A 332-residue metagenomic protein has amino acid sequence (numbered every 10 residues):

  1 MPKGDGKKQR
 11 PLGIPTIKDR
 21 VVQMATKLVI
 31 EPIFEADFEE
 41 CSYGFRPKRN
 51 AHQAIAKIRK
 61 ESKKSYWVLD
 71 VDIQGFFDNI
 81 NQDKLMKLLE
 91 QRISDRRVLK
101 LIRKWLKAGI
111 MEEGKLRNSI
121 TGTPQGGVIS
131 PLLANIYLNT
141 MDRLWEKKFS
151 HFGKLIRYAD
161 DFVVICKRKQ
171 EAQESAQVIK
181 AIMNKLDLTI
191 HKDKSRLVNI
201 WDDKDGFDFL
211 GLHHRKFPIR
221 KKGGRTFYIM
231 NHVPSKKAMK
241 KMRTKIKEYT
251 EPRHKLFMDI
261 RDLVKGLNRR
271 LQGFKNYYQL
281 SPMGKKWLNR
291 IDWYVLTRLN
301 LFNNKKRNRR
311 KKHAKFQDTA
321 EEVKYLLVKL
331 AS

Functional and structural regions predicted by a protein language model:
M1-S332: Non-catalytic terminal/accessory segments
